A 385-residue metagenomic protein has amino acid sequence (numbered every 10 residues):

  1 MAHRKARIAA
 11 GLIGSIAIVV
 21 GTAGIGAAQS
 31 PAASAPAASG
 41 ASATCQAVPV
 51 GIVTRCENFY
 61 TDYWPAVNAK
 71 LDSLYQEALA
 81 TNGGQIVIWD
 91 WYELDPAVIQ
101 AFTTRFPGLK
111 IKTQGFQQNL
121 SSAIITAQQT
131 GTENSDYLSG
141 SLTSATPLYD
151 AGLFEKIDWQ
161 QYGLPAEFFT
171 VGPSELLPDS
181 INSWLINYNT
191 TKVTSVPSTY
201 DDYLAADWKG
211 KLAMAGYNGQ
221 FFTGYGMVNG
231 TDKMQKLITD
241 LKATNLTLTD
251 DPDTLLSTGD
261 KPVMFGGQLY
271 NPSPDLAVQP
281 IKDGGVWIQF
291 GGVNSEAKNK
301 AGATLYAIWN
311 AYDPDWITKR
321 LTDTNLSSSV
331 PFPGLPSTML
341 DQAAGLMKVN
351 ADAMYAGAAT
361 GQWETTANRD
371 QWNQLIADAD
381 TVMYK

Functional and structural regions predicted by a protein language model:
A2-Q29: Secretory targeting and sorting signals
V20-C45: C-terminal region of N-terminal signal peptides and the immediate post-cleavage residues of exported proteins
A43-S141: Early extracytoplasmic/lumenal segment of secretory-pathway proteins
A43-V50, T54, T61, V349-K385: Conserved C-terminal helix/tail region of periplasmic/extracytoplasmic solute-binding proteins
I86-Q100, Q114-Q128, T132-D260: Extracytoplasmic ligand-binding site segments that recognize negatively charged/polar headgroups
T143-P147, S257, K261-V278: A ligand-binding cleft/hinge motif common to bilobed small-molecule-binding domains
L164-F168, P178-L185, I238, N245-L246 (+2 more regions): Periplasmic-binding protein-like
Q289, V293-E364: Mature extracytoplasmic/periplasmic domains
